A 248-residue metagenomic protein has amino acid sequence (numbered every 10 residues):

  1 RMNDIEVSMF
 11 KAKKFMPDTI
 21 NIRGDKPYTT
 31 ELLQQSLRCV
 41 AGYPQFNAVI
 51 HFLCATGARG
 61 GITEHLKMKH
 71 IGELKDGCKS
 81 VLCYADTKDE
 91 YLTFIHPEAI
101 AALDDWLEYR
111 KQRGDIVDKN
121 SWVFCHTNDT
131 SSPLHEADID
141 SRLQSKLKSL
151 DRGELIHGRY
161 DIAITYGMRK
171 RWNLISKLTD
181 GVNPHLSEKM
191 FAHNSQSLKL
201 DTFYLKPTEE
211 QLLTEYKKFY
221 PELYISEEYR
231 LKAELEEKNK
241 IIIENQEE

Functional and structural regions predicted by a protein language model:
R1, W106-Y109, W172: Conserved hydrophobic/aromatic "anchor" residues that stabilize well-ordered secondary structure elements
R1-A12, G57-G61: N-terminal DNA-binding recognition helix of tyrosine site-specific recombinases/integrases
Y28-G60, R169: Basic, Lys/Arg- and aromatic-enriched nucleic-acid-binding interface segment
L53-G77, P184-L186: Short, charged phosphate-coordinating catalytic segments
L82-S132, D138, R142-K146: Basic, alpha-helical nucleic-acid-contacting "clamp/cap" segments
D86-T87, F191-E237: Catalytic-site neighborhood detector that most strongly recognizes the C-terminal catalytic loop/helix of tyrosine
D140-K189, H193-S197: Short, basic (Lys/Arg/His-rich) helix/loop patches that form interaction surfaces in the mid-to-C-terminal regions
K238, I242-E248: Long, heptad-repeat coiled-coil alpha-helices used as oligomerization/scaffolding rods
